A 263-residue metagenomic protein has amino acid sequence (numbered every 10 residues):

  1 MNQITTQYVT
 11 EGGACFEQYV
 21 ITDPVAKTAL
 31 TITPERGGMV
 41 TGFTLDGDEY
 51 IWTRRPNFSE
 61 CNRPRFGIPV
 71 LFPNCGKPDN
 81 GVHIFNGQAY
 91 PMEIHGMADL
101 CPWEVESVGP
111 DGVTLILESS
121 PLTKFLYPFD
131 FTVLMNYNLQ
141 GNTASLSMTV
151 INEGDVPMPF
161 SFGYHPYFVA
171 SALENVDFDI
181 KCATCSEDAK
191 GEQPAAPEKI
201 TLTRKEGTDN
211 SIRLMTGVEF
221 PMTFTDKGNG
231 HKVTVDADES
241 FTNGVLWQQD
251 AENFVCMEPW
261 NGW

Functional and structural regions predicted by a protein language model:
M1-P69, P73-V82, A89-E93, V218-E239: Beta-strand-rich N-terminal accessory domains
N2-G13, N86-Q140: Extended, loop-rich substrate-binding clefts of extracytoplasmic carbohydrate-active enzymes
I21-D23, P34, S119-F160, Y164-P166: Acidic, contiguous internal or C-terminal segments within carbohydrate-active enzymes that form a structured patch used
E106-V113, N138-T143, A170-A172, D226-K227 (+1 more regions): A short, structured loop/turn motif at beta-sheet edges
L122, T184-A189, V255-W263: Surface-exposed, gly/pro-biased binding rims or lids
S147, H165-Y167, F254-W260: Active-site scaffold segments
P157-P159, P166-D238: Active-site/ligand-binding surface loops and adjacent short beta/alpha elements that line catalytic pockets across
H231-W263: Active-site pocket scaffolds in enzymes
